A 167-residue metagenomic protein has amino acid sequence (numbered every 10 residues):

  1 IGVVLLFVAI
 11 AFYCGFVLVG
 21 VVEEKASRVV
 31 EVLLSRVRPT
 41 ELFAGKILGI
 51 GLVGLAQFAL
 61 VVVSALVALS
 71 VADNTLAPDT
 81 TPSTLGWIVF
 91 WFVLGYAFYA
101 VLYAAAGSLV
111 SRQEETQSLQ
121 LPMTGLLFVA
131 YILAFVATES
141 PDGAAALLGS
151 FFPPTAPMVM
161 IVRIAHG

Functional and structural regions predicted by a protein language model:
I1-V3, F7: Extracytoplasmic/periplasmic regions of membrane proteins
C14-L33: Transmembrane helix boundary and interhelical loop/hinge segments in multi-pass membrane proteins
T40-Q57, V61, W87, W91 (+1 more regions): Alpha-helical transmembrane segments of multi-pass membrane proteins
I47-D73, Y99, Y103: Hydrophobic alpha-helical transmembrane segments that constitute the membrane-spanning cores of multi-pass membrane
A65-F90, H166-G167: Membrane-interfacial helix-loop-helix connectors in multipass membrane proteins
V93-L126, S140: A structural motif at transmembrane helix-loop-helix junctions in multipass membrane proteins
F135-L147, T155-G167: Membrane-interfacial helix-loop-helix junctions in multi-pass membrane proteins
